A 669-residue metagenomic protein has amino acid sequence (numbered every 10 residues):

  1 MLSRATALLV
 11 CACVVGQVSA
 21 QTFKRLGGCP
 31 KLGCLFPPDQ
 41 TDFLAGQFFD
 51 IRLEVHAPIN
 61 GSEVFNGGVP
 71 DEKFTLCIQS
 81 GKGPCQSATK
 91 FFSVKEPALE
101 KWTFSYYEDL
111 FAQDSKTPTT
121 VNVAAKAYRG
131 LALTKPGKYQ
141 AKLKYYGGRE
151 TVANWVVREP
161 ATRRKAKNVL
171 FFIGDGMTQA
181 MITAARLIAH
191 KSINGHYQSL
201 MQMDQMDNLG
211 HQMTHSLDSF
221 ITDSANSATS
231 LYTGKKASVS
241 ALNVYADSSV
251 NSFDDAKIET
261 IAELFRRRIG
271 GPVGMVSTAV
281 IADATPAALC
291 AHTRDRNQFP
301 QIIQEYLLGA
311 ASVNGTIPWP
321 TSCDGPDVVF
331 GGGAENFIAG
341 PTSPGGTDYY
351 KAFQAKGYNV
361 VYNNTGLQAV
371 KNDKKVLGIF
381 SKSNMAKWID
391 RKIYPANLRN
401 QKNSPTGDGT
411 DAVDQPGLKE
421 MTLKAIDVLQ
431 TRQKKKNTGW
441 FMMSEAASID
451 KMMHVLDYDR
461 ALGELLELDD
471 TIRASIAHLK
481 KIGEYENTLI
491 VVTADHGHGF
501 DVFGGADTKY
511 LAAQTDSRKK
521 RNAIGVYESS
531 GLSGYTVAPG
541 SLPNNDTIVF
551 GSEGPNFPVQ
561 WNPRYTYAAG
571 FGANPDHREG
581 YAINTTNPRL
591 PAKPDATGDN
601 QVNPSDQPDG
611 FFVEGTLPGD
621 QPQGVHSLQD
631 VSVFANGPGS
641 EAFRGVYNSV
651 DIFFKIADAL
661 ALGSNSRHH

Functional and structural regions predicted by a protein language model:
M1-A20: Fungal secretory targeting signals
Q21-P38, H56-T120, R149-V152, R158-T162 (+2 more regions): Active-site nucleophile/metal-coordination loop of metallo-enzymes that catalyze phosphate/sulfate and related
A45, K126-G130, P136, V156-T183 (+4 more regions): N-terminal module-boundary/linker segments of secreted carbohydrate-active enzymes
A45-I51: Structural beta-strand segments of beta-rich domains
I51, F91-Q113, M177-T183, L187-T229 (+1 more regions): A post-motif C-terminal structural segment
K116-A132: Signal that preferentially marks extracellular ectodomain short beta-strand elements of beta-sandwich modules
K135-Y146: Short, aromatic- and glycine-rich surface loops/edge beta-strands on solvent-exposed regions
